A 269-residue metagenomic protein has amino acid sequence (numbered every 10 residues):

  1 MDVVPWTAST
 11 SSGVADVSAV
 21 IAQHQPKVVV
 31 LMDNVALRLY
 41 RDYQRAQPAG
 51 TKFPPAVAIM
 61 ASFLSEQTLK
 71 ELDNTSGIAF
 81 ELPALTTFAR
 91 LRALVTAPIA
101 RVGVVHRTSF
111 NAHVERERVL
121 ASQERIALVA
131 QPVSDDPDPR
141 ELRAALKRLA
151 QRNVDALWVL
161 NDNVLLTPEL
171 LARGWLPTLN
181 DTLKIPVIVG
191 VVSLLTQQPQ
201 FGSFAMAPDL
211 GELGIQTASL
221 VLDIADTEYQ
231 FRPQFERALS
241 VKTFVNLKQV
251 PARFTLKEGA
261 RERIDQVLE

Functional and structural regions predicted by a protein language model:
M1-G13, N74, A121-P139: Short beta-strand elements in bilobed, periplasmic/extracellular small-molecule ligand-binding domains
T10-V28, Y43-Q47, L142-A156: Short, well-structured alpha-helical segments in soluble
S11-I21, V35-Q44, E66-L69, P168 (+1 more regions): Pocket-flanking alpha-helical
H24-N34, P55-A58, R101-V105, N153-P168 (+1 more regions): Periplasmic-binding protein-like
K52-Q67, A172-Q200: Venus flytrap/periplasmic-binding-protein-like
F63-K70, S76-I99, P208-E228: Hydrophobic alpha-helical segments within soluble ligand-binding/sensing domains
G77-E124, Q234-Q249: An alpha-beta-alpha
D223-E269: Hinge/cleft segment of the Venus flytrap/periplasmic-binding protein
